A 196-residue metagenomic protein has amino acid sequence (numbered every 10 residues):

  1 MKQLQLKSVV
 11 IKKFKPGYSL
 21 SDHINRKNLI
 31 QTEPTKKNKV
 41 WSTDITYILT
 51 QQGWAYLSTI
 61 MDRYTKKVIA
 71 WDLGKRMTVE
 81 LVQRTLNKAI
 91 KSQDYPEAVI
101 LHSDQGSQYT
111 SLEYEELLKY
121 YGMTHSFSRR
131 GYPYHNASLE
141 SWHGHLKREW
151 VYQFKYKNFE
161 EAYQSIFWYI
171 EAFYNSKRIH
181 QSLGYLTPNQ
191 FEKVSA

Functional and structural regions predicted by a protein language model:
M1, I30, D44, I60 (+10 more regions): Mobile genetic element proteins and their domesticated derivatives, centered on retroelements and DNA transposons
M1-K37, Y132, T187-S195: Basic, flexible linker segments flanking DNA-binding modules in nucleic acid-interacting mobile-element proteins
V10-K15, L101-Q105, Y121-S138, F154-K157: RNase H-like polynucleotidyl transferase catalytic core
K37-I69, K75-R76: An active-site-proximal beta-strand-loop segment
G53, W71-D94: Active-site beta-loop-alpha junctions of metal-dependent nucleic acid enzymes, especially the RNase H-like/DDE
Y95-T110, L186: Acidic/histidine-rich, metal-coordinating catalytic segments
K119-M123, H145-A196: C-terminal domain-tail junction helix/linker
